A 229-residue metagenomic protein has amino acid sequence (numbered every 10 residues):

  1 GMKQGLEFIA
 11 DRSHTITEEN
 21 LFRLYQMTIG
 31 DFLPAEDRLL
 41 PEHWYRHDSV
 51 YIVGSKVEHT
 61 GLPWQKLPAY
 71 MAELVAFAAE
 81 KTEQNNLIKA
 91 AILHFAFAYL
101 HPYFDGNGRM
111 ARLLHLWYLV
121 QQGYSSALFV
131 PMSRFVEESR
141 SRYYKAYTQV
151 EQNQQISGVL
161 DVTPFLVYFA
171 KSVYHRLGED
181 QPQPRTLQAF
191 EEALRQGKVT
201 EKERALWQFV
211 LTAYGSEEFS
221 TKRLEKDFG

Functional and structural regions predicted by a protein language model:
G1-G229: FIC/Doc superfamily catalytic core
